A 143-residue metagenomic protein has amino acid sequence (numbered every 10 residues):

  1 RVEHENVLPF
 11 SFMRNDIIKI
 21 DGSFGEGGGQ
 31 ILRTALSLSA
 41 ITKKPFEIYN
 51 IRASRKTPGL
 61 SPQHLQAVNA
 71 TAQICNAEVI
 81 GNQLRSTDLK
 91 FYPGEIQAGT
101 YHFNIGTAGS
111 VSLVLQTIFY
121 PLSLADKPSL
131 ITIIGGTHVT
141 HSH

Functional and structural regions predicted by a protein language model:
R1-E3, L8: Targeting/processing segments of secretory and organellar proteins
L8-H143: Structural preference for solvent-exposed beta-strand-turn elements and adjacent flexible terminal/loop segments within
